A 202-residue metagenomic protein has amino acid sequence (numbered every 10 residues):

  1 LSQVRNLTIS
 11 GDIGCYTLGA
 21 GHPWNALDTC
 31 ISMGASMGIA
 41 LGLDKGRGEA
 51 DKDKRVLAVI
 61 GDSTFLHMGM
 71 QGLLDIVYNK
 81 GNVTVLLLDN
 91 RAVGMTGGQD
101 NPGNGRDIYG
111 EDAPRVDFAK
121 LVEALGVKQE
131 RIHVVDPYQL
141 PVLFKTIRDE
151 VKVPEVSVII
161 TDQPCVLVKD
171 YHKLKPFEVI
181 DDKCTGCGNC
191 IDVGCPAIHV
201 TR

Functional and structural regions predicted by a protein language model:
L1-H22: Cofactor-pocket helix-loop regions in the catalytic cores of large enzyme subunits
V4, V153, C187: Acidic-histidine catalytic/liganding microenvironments
C15, Q163-V166: Short glycine-rich anion-binding loops that position phosphate/pyrophosphate groups of nucleotides and phosphorylated
A20-V156, Y171: Thiamine diphosphate
I159: Conserved catalytic core of nucleotide polymerization and phosphodiester-bond processing enzymes
D170, T185-R202: Iron-sulfur cluster-binding cysteine motifs and their immediate structural context in ferredoxin-like electron-transfer
V179-K183: N-terminal pre-triad scaffold of radical SAM enzymes
